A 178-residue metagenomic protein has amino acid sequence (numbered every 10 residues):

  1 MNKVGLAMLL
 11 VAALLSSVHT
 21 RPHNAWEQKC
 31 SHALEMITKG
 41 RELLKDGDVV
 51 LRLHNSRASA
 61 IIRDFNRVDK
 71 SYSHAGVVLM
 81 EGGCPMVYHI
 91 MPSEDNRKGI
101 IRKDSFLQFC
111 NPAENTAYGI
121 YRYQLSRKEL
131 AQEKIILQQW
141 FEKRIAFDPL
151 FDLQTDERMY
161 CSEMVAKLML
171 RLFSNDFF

Functional and structural regions predicted by a protein language model:
M1-V4: Positively charged n-region of N-terminal signal peptides that target proteins for export
A7-A13: Bacterial N-terminal signal peptides
L15-S17: N-terminal signal peptide c-region/cleavage motif recognized by signal peptidases
T20-E81: N-terminal accessory segments that precede or flank the first globular/catalytic domain
N24, D46, V50, L107 (+2 more regions): Membrane-targeting and insertion segments and their boundary/processing signals
H54-I120, F147-T155: Glycine-rich catalytic cores of cysteine/serine-nucleophile enzymes that process amide/ester linkages in cell-envelope
I61, T116-F178: Active-site nucleophile-His-acid catalytic modules used for acyl/amide transfer and hydrolysis across diverse enzymes
